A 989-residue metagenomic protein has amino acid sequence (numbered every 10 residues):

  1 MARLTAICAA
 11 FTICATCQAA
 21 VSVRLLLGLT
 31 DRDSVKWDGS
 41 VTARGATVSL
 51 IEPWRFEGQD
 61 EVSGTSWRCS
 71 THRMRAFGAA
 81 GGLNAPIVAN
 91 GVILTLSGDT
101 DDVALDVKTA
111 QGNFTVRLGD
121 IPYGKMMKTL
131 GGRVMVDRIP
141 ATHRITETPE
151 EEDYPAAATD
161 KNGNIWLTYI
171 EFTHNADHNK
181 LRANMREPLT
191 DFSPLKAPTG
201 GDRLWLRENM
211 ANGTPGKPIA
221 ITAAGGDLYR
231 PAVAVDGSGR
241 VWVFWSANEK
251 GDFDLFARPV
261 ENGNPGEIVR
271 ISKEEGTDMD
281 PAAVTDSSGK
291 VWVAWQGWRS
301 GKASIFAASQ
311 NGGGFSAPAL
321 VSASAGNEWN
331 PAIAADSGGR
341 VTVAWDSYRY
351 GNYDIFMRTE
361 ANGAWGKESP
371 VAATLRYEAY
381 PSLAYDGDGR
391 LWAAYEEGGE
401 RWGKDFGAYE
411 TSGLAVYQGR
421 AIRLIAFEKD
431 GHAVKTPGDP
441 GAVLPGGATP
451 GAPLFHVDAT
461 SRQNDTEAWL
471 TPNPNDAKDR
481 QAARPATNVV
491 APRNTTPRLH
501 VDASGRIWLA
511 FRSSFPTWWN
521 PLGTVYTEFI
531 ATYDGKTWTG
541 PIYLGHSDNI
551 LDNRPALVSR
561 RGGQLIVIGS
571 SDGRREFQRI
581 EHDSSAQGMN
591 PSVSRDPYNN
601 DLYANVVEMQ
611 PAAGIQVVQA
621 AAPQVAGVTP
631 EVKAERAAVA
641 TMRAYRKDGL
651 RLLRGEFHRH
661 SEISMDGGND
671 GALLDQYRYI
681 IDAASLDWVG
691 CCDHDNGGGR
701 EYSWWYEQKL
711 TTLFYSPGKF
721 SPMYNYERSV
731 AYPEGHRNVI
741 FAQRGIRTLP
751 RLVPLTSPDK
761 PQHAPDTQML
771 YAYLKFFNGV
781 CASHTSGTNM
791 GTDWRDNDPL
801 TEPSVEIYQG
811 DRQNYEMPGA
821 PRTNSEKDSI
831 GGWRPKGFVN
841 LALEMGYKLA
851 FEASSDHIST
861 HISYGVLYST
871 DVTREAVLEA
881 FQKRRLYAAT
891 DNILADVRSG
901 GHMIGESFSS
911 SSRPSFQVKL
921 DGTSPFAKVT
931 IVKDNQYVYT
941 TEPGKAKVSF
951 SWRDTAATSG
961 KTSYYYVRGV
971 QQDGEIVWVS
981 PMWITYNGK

Functional and structural regions predicted by a protein language model:
A6-A15: Bacterial N-terminal signal peptides
C17-A19: Boundary at the C-terminal end of the N-terminal hydrophobic targeting segment
S22-G58: Low-complexity, serine/threonine/proline/glycine-rich extracellular segments that form mucin-like
D33-G39, D101-V103, A927-V929: Short beta-strand/loop motifs in extracellular/secreted proteins, especially within beta-sandwich accessory domains
S66-G82, P86, I93, V116-E631: Extracellular, repeat-based ectodomains that mediate carbohydrate processing or recognition
L94, D101-T109, K961-D973: Short, aromatic- and glycine-rich surface loops/edge beta-strands on solvent-exposed regions
G112-F114, G573-F577, V970-W978: Short acidic/polar inter-strand loop motif in beta-rich domains
Y543, S594-K989: Extended, charged catalytic domains and RNA/DNA-binding interfaces, predominantly in divalent-metal-using enzymes
